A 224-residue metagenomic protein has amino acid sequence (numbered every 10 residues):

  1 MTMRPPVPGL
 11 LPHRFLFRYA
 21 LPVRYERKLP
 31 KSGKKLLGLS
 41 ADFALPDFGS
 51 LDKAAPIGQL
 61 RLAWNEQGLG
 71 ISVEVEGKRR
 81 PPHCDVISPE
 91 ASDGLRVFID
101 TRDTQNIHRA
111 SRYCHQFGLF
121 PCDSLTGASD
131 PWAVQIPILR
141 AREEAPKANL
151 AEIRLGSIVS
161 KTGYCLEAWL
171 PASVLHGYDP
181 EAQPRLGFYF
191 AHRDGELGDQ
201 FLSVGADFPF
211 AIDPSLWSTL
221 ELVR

Functional and structural regions predicted by a protein language model:
M1-R224: Structural preference for beta-rich elements and adjacent junctions enriched in aromatics
